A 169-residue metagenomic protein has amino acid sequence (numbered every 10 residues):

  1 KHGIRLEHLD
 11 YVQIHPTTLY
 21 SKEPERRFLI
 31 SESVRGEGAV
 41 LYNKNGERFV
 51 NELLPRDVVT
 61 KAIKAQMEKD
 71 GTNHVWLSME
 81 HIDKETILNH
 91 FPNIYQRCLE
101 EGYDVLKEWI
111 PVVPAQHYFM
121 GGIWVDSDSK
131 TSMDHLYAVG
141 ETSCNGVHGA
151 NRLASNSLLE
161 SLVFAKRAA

Functional and structural regions predicted by a protein language model:
K1, G46, L136-G140: Short hydrophobic core segments
K1-H2, M133, N145-A169: A conserved FAD-binding loop/helix module that cradles the flavin
H2-I110, A169: An anion/pyrophosphate-binding glycine-rich loop and adjacent beta-alpha core in soluble alpha-beta enzymes
Q13-H15, H117-Y118, H148: Histidine-centered active-site/metal-ligand motif
Y20-R27, N89, M120-S127, R152-L153: Short glycine/threonine-rich loop-to-helix capping motif typified by GTGT followed within a few residues by an Asp-Pro
K44-N45, S127, V163: Short, ordered coil/turn segments that flank beta-strands lining enzyme active or ligand-binding pockets
H90-S143: A glycine-rich dinucleotide-binding beta-alpha-beta segment and adjacent secondary-structure elements that constitute
